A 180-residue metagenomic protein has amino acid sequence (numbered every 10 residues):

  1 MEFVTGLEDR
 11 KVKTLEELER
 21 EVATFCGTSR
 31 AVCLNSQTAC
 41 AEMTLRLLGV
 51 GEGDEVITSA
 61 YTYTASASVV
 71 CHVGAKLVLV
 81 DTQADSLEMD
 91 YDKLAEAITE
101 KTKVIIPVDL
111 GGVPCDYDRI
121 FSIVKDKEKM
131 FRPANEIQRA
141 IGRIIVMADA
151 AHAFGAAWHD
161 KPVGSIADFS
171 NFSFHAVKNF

Functional and structural regions predicted by a protein language model:
M1-E8: N-terminal "arm"/small-domain region of PLP-dependent enzymes with the aminotransferase-like
E8-E55, V69-C71, L79, E128-A134: Phosphate-binding glycine-rich loop
K11-L15, Q37-A41, T62-Y63, L87 (+2 more regions): Conserved donor sugar-nucleotide recognition element shared by glycan-biosynthetic enzymes
R20, D118, K161: Active-site phosphate/pyrophosphate- and oxyanion-stabilizing loops and adjacent acidic/basic residues in soluble
F25, V50, T99, V163-G164: Alpha-helix termination/capping residues and helix-transition junctions
R46-A150, A157: PLP-dependent aminotransferase-like
A140-F180: Conserved active-site segment immediately N-terminal to the catalytic lysine that forms the internal aldimine
